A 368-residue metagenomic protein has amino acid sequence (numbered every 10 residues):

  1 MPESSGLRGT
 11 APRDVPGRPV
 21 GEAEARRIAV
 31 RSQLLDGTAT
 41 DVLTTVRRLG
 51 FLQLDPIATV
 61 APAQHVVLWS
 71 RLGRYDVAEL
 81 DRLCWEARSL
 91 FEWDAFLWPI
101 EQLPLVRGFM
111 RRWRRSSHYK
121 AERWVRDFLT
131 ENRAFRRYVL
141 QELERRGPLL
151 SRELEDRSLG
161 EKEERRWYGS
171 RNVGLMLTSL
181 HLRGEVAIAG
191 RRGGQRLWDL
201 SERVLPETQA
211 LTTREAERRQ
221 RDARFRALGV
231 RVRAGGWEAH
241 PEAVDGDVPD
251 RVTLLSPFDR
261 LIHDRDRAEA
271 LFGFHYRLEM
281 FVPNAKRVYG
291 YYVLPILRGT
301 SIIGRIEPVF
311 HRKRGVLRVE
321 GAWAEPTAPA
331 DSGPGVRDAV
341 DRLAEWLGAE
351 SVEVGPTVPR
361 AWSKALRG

Functional and structural regions predicted by a protein language model:
M1-G368: Long, charged, low-complexity, helical-prone intrinsically disordered regions
